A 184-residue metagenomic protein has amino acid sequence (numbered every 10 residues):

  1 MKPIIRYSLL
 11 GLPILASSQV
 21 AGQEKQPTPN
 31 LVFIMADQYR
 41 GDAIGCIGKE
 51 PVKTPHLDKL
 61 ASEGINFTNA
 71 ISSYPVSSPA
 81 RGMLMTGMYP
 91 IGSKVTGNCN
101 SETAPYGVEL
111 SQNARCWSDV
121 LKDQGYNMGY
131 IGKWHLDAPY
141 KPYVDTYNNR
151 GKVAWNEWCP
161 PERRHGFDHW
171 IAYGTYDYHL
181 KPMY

Functional and structural regions predicted by a protein language model:
K2, Y7-S8, P13-Y184: Formylglycine-dependent sulfatase
